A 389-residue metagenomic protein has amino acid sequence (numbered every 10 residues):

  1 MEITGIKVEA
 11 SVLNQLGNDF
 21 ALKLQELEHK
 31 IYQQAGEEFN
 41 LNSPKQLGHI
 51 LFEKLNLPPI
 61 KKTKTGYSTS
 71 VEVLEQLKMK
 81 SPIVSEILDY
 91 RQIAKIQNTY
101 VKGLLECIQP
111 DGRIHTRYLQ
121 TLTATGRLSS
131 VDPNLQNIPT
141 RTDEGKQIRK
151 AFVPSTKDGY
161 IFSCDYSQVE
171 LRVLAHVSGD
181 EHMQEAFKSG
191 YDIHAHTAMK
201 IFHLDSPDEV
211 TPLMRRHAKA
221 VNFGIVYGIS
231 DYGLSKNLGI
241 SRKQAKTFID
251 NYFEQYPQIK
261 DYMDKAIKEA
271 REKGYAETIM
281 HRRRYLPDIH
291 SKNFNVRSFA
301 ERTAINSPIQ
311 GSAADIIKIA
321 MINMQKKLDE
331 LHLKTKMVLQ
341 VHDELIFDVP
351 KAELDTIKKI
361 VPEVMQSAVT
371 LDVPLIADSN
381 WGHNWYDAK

Functional and structural regions predicted by a protein language model:
M1-D143, T156-Y160, S167-E170, D231 (+3 more regions): Conserved "right-hand" nucleotidyltransferase catalytic core of DNA-directed polymerases
L22, E26-H29, Q33-S85, E254-N306 (+1 more regions): C-terminal polymerase-core module
Q25-Y32, F52, N56, A175-S178 (+3 more regions): Amphipathic, well-packed alpha-helical segments that form the structural scaffold of globular domains
F39-N42, K336-V341: Short beta-strand
L41, A186-K188, I309: Conserved, non-catalytic sequence blocks in retroelement Pol enzymes and Pol-derived host proteins
H115-T116, T121-T123, H203-L333, L339 (+2 more regions): Conserved catalytic core of nucleic-acid polymerases
Q120-P207: Function-dense linear segments that define catalytic or interfacial modules in macromolecule-processing proteins
E344-V349: Short beta-strand->loop micro-motif that forms the acidic, two-metal-ion catalytic signature in nucleotide-processing
